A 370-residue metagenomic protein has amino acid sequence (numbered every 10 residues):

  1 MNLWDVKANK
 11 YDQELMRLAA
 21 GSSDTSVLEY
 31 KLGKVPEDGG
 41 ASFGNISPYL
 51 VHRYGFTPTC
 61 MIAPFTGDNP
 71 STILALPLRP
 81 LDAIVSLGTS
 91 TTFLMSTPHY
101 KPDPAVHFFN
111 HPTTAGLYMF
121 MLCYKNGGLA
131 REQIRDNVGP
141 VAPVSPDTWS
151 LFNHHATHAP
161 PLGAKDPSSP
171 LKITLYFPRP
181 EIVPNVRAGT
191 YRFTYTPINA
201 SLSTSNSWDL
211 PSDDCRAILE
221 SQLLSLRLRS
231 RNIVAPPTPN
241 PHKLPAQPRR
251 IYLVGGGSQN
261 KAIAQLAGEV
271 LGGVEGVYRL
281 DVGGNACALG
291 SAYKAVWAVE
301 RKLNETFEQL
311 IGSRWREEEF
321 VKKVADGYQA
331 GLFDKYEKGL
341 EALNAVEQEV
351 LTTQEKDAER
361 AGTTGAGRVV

Functional and structural regions predicted by a protein language model:
M1-G67: Gly/Ser/Thr-rich active-site cleft segment
M1-N2, K7, G40, D68 (+3 more regions): Glycine-rich beta-alpha junction loops
D12-E14, I46, I73-A75, L94-S96 (+2 more regions): Short helix/loop capping segments that flank catalytic or ligand/cofactor-binding pockets
S23, V51-P58, L74, L226 (+1 more regions): Structural motif corresponding to the C-terminal cap of alpha-helices
K31-L32, T57-C60, L78-D82, T89 (+3 more regions): Short coil/turn connectors at secondary-structure junctions
K34-D38, M61-T66, V85-L87, T174 (+2 more regions): General beta-strand structural signal in soluble alpha/beta enzymes
H52-M95: Phosphate-binding/catalytic loop of phosphoryl-transfer enzymes
M95-V370: Glycine/Thr-rich phosphate-binding loops that ligate phosphate moieties of nucleotide and other phosphorylated ligands
